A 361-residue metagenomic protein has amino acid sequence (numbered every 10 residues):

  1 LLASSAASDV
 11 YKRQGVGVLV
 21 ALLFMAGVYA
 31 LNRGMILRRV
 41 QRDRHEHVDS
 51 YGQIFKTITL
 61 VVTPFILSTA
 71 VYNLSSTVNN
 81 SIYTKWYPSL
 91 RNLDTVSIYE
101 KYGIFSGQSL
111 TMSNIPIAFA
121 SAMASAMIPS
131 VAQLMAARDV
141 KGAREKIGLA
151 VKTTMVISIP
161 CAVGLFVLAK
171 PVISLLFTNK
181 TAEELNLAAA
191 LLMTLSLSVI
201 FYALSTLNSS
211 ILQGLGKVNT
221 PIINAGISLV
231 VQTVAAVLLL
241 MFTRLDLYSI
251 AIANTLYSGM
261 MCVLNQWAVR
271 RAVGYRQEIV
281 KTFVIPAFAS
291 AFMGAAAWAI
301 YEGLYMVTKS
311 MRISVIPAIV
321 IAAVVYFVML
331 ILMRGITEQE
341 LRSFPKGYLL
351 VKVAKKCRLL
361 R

Functional and structural regions predicted by a protein language model:
L1-A7, Y11: Single conserved hydrophobic/aromatic residue that forms the stacking wall/gate of nucleotide- or nucleobase-binding
R13-A26, A190-G216, T220-V237, L247-R270 (+1 more regions): Short runs within selected transmembrane alpha-helices of multi-pass transporters and secretion channels
A26-L67, R271-P286: Interhelical loop/hinge segments that connect adjacent transmembrane helices in multipass membrane
F55-T59, S106, M127, D139-V156 (+4 more regions): Interfacial transmembrane-helix starts/ends
S97-A120, K152-V156: Alpha-helical transmembrane segments of polytopic membrane transporters and translocases
I117-A137: Helix-loop junctions and terminal segments of transmembrane helices in multi-pass membrane transport/translocation
F166-V199: Interfacial segments at transmembrane-helix termini and the short loops linking adjacent helices
A299-R361: Membrane-proximal transmembrane or re-entrant/amphipathic helices at the cytosolic face
